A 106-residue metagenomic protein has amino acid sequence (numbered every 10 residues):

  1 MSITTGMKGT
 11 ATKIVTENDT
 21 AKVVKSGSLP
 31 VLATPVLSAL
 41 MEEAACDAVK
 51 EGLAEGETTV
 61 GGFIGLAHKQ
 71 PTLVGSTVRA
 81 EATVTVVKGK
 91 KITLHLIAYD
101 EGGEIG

Functional and structural regions predicted by a protein language model:
M1-A33: Catalytic strand-loop segment that frames the active site of acyl-thioester-processing enzymes
T4-T5, L73-V74, V84-G106: HotDog/MaoC-like acyl-thioester-processing domains
T12-I14, G65-A67, E81-T83, H95-I97: Residue-level recognition of well-ordered beta-strand positions that form the cores of beta-sheet-rich folds across
V15-E17, Q70, V86: Non-catalytic surface loops within mature trypsin-like serine protease
T34-S38: Conserved N-terminal beta-strand and adjoining loop/helix that marks the start of the Nudix/MutT-like hydrolase domain
C46-R79: Hydrophobic beta-strand-centered segment that forms part of the acyl-chain substrate-binding groove
